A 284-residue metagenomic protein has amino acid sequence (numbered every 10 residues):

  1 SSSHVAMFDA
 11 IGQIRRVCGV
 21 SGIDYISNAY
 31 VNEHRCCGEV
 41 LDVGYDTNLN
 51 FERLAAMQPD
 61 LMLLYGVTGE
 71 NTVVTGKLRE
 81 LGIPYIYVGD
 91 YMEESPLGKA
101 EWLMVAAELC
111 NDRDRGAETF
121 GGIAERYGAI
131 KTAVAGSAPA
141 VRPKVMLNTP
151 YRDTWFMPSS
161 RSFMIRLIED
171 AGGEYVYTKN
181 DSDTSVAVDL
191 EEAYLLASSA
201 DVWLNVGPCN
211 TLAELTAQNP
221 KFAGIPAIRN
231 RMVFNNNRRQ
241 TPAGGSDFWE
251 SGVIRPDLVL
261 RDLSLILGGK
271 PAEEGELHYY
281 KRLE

Functional and structural regions predicted by a protein language model:
S1-E284: N-terminal ligand-binding lobe of clamshell/alpha-beta domains
